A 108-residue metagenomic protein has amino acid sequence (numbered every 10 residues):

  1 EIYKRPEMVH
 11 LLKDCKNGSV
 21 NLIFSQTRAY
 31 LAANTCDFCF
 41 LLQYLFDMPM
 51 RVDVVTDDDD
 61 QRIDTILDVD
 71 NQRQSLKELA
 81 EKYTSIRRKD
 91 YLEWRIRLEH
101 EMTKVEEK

Functional and structural regions predicted by a protein language model:
E1-K77: Short, structured surface patches at the beginning of a domain
T65-K108: Amphipathic alpha-helical coiled-coil/heptad-repeat segments
